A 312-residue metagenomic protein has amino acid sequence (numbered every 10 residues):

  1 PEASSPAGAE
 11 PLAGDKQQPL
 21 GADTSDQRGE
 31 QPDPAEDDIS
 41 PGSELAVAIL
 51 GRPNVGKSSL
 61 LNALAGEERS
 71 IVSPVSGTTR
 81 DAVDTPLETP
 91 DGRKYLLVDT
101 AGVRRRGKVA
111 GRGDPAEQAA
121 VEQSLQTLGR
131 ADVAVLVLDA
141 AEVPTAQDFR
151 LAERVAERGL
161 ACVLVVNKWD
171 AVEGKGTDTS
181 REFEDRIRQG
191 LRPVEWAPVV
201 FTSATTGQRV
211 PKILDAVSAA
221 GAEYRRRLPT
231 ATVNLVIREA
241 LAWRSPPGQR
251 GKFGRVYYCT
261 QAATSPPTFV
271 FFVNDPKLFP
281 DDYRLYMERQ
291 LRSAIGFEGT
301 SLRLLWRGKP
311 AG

Functional and structural regions predicted by a protein language model:
P1-V98, R106-E122, Q126, R130-L136 (+1 more regions): C-terminal-of-GTPase-core extension/linker across diverse P-loop GTPases
A101: Activation of the activation-loop gatekeeper triad in protein kinase-fold domains
